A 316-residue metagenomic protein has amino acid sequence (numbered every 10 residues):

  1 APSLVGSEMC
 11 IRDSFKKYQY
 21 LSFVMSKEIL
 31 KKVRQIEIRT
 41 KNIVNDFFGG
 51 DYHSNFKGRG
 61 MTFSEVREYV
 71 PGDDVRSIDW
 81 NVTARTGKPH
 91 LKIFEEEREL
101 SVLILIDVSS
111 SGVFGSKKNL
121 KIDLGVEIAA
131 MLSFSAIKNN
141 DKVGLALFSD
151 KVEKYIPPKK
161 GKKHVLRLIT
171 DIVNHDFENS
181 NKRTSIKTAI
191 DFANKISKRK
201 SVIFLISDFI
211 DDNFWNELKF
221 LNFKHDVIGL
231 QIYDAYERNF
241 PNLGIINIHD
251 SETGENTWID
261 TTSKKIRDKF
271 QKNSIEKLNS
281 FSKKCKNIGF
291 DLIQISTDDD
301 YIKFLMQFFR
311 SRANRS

Functional and structural regions predicted by a protein language model:
A1-D13: Single conserved hydrophobic/aromatic residue that forms the stacking wall/gate of nucleotide- or nucleobase-binding
Y18, S22-I156, V202: An amphipathic, basic-hydrophobic helix/alpha-beta surface used to engage anionic, phosphate-rich ligands or surfaces
F23-F56, E65, D74, F192-R199 (+1 more regions): Von Willebrand factor type A / integrin I
R85-T86, F209-N213: Short beta->alpha connector loops
L103, A146, F204, I228-L230 (+1 more regions): Hydrophobic/aromatic beta-strand patches that form the interior of the parallel beta-sheet core in alpha/beta enzyme
V108, F209, I232: Residues immediately flanking
H164-S201, N213-F214, D234: Von Willebrand factor
V202-D208: Acidic beta-strand-to-loop metal/phosphate-binding motif
